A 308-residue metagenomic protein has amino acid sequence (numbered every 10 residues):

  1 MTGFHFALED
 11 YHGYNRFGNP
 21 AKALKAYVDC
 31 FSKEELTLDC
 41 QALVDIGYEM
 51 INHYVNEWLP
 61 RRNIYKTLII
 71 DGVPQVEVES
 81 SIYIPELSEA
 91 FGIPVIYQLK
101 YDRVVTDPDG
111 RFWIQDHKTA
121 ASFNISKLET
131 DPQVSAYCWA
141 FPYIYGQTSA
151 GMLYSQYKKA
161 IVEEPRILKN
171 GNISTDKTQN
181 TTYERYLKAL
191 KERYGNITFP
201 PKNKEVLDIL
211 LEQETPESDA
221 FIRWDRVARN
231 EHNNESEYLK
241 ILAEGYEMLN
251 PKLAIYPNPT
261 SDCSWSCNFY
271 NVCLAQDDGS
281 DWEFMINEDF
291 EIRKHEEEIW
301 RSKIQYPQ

Functional and structural regions predicted by a protein language model:
M1-Q308: RecB-family 4Fe-4S metal-dependent nuclease core
